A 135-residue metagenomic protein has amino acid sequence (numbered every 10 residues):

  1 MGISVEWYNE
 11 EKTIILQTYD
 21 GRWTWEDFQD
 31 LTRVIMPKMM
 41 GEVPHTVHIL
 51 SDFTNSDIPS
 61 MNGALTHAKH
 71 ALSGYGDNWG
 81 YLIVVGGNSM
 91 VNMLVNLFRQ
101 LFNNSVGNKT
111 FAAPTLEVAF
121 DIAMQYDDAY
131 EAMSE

Functional and structural regions predicted by a protein language model:
M1-E135: Amphipathic, Lys/Arg-enriched alpha-helical "gate/interface" segment within cytosolic domains that mediates
